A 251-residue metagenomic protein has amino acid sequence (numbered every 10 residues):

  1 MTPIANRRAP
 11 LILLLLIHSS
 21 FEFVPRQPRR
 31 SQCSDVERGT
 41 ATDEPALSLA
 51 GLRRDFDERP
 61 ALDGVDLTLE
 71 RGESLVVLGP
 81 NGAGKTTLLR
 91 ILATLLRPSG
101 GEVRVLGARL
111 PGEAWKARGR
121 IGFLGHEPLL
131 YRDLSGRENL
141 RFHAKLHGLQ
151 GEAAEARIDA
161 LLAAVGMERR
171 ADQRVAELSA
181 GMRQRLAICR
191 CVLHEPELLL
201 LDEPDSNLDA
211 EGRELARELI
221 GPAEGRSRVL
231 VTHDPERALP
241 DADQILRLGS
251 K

Functional and structural regions predicted by a protein language model:
L78-P80: The feature captures the beta-strand-to-loop junction immediately N-terminal to the Walker
A93: Helix-to-loop junction immediately C-terminal to a conserved catalytic motif
G101-G112, A117: Conserved ABC transporter NBD signature motif
R141, K145, E152-R170: Conserved ABC ATPase "signature" region
L199-E203: Catalytic Walker B motif of ABC-type/P-loop ATPase nucleotide-binding domains
